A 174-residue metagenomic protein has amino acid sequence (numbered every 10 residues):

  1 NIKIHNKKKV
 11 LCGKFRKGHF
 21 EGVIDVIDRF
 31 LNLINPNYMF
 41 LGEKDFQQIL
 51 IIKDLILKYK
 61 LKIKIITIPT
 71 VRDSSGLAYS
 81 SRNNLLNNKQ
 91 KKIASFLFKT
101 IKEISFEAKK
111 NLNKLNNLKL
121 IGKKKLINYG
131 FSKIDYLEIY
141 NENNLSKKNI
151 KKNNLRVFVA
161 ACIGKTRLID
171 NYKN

Functional and structural regions predicted by a protein language model:
N1-F131, Y140, K165, Y172: Nucleotidyltransferase catalytic core that binds NTPs
N128, S132, E138-N174: A C-terminal functional module that forms or caps the active site or interfaces directly with catalytic machinery
